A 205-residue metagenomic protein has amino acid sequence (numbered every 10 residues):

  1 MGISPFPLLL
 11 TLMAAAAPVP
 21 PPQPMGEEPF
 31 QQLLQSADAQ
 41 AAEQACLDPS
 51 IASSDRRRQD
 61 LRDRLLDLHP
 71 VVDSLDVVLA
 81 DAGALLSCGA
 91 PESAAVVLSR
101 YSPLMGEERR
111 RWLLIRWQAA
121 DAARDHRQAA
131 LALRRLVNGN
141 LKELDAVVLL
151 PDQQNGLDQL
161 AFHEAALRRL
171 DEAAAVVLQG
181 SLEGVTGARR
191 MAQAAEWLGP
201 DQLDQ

Functional and structural regions predicted by a protein language model:
G2-L10: Sec-dependent signal peptide recognition, specifically the positively charged N-region followed immediately by
L10-Q205: Alpha-helical solenoid repeat scaffolds
